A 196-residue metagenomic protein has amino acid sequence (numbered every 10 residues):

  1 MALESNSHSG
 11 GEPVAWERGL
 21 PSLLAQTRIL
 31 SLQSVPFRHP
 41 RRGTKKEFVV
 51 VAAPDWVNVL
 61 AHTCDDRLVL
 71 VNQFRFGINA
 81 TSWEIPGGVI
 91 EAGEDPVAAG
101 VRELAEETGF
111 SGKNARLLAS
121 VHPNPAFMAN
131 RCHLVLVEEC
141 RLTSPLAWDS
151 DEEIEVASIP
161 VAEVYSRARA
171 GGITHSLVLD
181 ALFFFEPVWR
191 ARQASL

Functional and structural regions predicted by a protein language model:
M1-L32: N-terminal presequences and immediately downstream first alpha-helices
L20-N58, C64: Acidic, metal-coordinating catalytic segment for phosphate/diphosphate chemistry, firing primarily on the Nudix
S22-R28, P40, F76, V121-C132 (+1 more regions): Acidic pyrophosphate-coordinating catalytic loop
K46, D55-N58, T63, V89-L177 (+1 more regions): Unchanged
A53-E84: A glycine-rich, hydrophobic loop/mini-helix early in the fold
A181-L196: Charged phosphate-binding loop/patch that engages nucleotide di/tri-phosphates or the phosphate backbone of nucleic
